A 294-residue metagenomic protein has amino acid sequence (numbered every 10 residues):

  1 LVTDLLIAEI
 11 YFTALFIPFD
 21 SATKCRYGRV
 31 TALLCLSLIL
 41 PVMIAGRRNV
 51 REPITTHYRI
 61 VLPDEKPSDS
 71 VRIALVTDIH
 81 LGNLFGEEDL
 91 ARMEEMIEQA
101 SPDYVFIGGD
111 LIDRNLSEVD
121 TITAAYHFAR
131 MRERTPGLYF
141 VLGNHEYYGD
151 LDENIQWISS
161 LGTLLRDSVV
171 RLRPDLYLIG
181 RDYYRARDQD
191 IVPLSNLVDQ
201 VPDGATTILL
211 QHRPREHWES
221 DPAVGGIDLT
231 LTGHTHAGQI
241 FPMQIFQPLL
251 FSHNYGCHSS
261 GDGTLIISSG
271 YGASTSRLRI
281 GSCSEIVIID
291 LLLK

Functional and structural regions predicted by a protein language model:
L1-R51: Non-catalytic terminal accessory segments
N49-K66: Alpha-helical transmembrane signal-anchor/signal-peptide segments
V61-K294: Soluble catalytic domains of enzymes that build or remodel membrane lipids, polysaccharides, and related
